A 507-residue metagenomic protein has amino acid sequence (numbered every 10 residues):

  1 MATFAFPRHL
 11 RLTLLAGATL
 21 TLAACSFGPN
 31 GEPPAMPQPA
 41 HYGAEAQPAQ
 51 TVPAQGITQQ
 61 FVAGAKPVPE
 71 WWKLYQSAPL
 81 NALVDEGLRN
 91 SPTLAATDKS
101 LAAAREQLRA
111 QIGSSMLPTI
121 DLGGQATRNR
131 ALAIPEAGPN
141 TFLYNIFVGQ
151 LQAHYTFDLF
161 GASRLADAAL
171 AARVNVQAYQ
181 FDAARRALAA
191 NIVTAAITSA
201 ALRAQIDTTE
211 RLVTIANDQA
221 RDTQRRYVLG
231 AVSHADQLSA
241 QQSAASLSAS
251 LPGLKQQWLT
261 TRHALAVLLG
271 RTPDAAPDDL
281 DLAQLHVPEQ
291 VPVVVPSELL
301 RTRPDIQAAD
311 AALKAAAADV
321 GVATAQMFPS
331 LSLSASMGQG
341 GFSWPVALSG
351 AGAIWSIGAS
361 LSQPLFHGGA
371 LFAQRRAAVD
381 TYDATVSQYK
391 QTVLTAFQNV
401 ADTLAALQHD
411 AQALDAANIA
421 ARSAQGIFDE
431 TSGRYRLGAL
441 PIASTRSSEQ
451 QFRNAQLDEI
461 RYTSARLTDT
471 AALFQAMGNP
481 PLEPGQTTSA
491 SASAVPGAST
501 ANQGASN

Functional and structural regions predicted by a protein language model:
A2-R89, F147, A171, K255-R301 (+3 more regions): Terminal intrinsically disordered/low-complexity segments used for targeting and assembly
T13, S26-N191, L331-A335, I354 (+1 more regions): Short flexible linkers and secondary-structure junctions
V84, V148-Q152, A196, P296 (+2 more regions): Membrane-embedded beta-strand positions in outer-membrane beta-barrel channels/transporters
A95-A96, L143, F157-R185, A235 (+6 more regions): Sec/SRP-type N-terminal targeting helices
T127-A131, L268, G338-F342: Structural signature of outer-membrane beta-barrel domains
S163, Y179-V295, A406, D410 (+4 more regions): Periplasmic alpha-helical coiled-coil/stalk elements that build and connect Gram-negative outer-membrane
Y227-A231, Y435-A439, A476-P480: A short glycine-centered flexible hinge/capping loop motif at secondary-structure junctions
